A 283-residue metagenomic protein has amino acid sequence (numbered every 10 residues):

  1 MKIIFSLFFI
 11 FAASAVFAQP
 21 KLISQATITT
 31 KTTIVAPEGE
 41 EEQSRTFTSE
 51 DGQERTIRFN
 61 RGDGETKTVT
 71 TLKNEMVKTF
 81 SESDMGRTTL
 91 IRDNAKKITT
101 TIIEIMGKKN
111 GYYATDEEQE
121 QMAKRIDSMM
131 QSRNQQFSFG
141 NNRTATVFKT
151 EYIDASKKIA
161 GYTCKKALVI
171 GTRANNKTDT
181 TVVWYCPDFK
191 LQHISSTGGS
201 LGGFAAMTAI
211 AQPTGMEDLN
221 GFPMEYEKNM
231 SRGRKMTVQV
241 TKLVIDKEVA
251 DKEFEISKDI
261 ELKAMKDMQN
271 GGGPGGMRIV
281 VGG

Functional and structural regions predicted by a protein language model:
M1-S24: Bacterial Sec-dependent N-terminal signal peptides
P20-G283: Extended soluble regions of mature proteins
